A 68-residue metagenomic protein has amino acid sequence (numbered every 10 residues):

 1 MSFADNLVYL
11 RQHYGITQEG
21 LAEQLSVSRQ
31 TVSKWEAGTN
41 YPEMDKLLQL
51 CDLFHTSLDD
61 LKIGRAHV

Functional and structural regions predicted by a protein language model:
M1-H13: A short, Lys/Arg-rich alpha-helix, primarily the initiator
Q12, E23, D52: Alpha-helical residues within the helix-turn-helix
G15-K34: Short alpha-helical DNA-recognition segment
G20, T31, Y41, S57-D60: Residues in the helix-turn-helix
D45-D60: DNA major-groove recognition helix of helix-turn-helix/homeodomain DNA-binding modules
I63: Phosphate-coordinating loops and pocket residues in cytosolic domains that bind phosphorylated ligands
A66-V68: Conserved small/polar residues in nucleotide/adenosyl-binding loops
